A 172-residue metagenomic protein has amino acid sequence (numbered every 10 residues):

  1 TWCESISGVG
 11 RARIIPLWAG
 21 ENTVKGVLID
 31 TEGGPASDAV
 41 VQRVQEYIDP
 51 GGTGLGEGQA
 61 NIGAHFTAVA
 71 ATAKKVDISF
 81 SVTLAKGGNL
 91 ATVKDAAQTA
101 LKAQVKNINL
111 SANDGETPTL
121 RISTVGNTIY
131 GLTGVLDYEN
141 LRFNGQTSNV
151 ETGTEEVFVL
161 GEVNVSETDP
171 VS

Functional and structural regions predicted by a protein language model:
T1-P118: Carbohydrate-recognition loop of C-type lectin domains
T92-S172: An aromatic-glycine-centered, glycine-rich loop/turn in mixed alpha/beta architecture
